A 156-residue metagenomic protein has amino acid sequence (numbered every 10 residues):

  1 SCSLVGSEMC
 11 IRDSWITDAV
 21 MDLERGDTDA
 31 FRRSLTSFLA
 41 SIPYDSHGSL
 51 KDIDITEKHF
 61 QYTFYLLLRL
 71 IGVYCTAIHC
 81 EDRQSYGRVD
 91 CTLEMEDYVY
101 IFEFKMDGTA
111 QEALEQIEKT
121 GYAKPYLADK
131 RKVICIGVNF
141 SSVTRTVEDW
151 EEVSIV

Functional and structural regions predicted by a protein language model:
S1-I11: Single conserved hydrophobic/aromatic residue that forms the stacking wall/gate of nucleotide- or nucleobase-binding
R12-D45, I53, V156: C-terminal low-complexity, glycine/proline- and small-hydrophobic-enriched intrinsically disordered tails that act as
A40-I78: Acidic-basic catalytic patches of nuclease active cores, encompassing PD-(D/E)XK and other metal-cofactor nuclease
F64, V89-M106, T120: Conserved catalytic cores of phosphodiester-cleaving nucleases, focusing on short active-site segments
G72-E96: Active-site metal-binding core of divalent-cation-utilizing nuclease and nuclease-like domains
I78-H79, E94-E96, K105-G108, V133-G137: C-terminal accessory domains/tails appended to large, multi-domain proteins
M106-A123: Mg2+/Mn2+-dependent nuclease catalytic core
P125, D129-V156: Domain-level recognition of nuclease-like catalytic cores that cleave nucleotide substrates
